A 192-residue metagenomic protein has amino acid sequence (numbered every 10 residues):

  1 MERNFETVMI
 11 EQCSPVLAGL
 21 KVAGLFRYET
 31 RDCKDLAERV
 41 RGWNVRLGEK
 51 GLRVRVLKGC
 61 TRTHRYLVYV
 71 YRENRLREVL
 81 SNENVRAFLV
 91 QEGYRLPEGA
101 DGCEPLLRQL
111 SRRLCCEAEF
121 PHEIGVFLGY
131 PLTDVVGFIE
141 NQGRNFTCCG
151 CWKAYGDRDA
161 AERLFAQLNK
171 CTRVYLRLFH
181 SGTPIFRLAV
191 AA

Functional and structural regions predicted by a protein language model:
M1-D32: Short, extreme N-terminal leader segments that mark the start of a protein/domain
Q12-G19, R55-C60, R112-C116: Short, flexible, solvent-exposed loop/turn segments with mixed acidic/basic and small polar residues
K21-A23, T63-Y66, P121-E123: Short, surface-exposed beta-edge/turn micro-motifs
T30-K34, E73-N74: A generic structural motif
V40-D101: A glycine-rich, hydrophobic loop/mini-helix early in the fold
G93-H122: Internal catalytic-core helix/loop-beta-alpha segment that presents or stabilizes conserved functional determinants
F120-T147: Hydrophobic/aromatic-rich, well-ordered segments within soluble, folded domains that form packed cores
C151-A192: Long, compositionally biased
